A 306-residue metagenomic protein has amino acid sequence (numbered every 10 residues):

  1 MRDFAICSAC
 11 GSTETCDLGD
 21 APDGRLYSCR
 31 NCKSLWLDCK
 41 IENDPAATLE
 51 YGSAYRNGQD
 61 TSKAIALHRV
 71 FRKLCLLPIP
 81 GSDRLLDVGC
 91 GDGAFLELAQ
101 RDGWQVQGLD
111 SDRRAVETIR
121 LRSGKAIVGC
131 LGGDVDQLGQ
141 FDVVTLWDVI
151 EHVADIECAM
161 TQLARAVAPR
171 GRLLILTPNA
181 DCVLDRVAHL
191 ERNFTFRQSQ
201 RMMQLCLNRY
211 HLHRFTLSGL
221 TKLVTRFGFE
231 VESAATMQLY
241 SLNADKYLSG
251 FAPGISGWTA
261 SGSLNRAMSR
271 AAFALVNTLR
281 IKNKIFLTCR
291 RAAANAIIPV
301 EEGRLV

Functional and structural regions predicted by a protein language model:
M1-W147, E157-Q162, T236-M237, D245 (+3 more regions): Conserved N-terminal segment of class I S-adenosyl-L-methionine
D148, H152: A short His-aromatic
A154-A166, R172-A294: S-adenosyl-L-methionine-dependent methyltransferase catalytic module, highlighting the catalytic core
